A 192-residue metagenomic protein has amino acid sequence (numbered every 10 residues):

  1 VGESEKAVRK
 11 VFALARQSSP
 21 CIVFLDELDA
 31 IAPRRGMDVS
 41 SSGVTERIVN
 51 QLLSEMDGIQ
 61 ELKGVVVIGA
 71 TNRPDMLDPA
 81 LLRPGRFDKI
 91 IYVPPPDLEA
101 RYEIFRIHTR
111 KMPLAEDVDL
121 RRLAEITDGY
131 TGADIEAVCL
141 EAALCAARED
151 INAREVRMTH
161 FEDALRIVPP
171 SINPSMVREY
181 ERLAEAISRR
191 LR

Functional and structural regions predicted by a protein language model:
V1-E125, Y130, A142: Walker A/P-loop NTP-binding motif of AAA+ ATPase domains
V66, D119-R192: C-terminal engagement/docking regions of AAA+ P-loop ATPases
